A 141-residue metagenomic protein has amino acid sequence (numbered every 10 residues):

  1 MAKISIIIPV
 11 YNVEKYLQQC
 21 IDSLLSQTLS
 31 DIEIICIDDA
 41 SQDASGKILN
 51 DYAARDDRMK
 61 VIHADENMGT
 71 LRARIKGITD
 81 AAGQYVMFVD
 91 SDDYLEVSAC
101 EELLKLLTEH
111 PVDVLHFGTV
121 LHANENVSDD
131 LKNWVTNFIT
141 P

Functional and structural regions predicted by a protein language model:
M1-P141: Nucleotide-sugar donor-binding/catalytic module of glycosyltransferases that assemble extracellular/cell-envelope
